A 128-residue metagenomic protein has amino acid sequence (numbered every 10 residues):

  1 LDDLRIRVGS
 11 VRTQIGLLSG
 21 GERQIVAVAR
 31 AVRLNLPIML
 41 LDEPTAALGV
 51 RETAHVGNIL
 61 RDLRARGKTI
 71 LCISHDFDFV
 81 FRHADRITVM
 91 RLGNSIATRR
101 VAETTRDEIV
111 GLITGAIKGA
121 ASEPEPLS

Functional and structural regions predicted by a protein language model:
L1-S128: Glycine-rich phosphate-binding loops of nucleotide-dependent enzymes
